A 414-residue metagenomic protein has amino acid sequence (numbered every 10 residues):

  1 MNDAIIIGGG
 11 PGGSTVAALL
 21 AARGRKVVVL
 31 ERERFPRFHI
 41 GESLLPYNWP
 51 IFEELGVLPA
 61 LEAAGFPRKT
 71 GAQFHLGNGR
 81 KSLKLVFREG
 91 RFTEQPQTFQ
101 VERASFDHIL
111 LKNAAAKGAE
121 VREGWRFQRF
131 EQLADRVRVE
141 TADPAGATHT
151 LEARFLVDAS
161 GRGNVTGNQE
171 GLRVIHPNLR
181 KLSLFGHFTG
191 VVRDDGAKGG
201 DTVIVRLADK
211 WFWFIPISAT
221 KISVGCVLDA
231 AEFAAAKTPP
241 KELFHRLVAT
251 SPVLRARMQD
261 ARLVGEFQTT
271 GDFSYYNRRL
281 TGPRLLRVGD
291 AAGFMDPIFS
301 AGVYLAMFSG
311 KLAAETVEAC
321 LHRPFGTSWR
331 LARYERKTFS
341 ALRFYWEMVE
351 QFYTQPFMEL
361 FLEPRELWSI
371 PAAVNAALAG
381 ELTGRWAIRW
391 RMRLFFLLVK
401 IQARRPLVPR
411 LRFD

Functional and structural regions predicted by a protein language model:
M1-G10: Beta1/beta-strand and adjacent pyrophosphate-binding region of the FAD-binding site in flavoprotein oxidoreductases
G13-S14: N-terminal Rossmann-fold NAD(P) dinucleotide-binding loop
A21-I40: Glycine-rich FAD pyrophosphate-binding loop
H39-G79: N-terminal FAD cofactor-binding segment of flavoenzymes
R91-N113, A234-P239: Short beta-strand to alpha-helix junction loop
N113-L254, M258: Predominantly flavin-linked oxidoreductase catalytic cores and closely associated redox partners
A234-T316, H322, S328-A332: FAD/FMN-dependent oxidoreductases across multiple families
E315-D414: C-terminal helical "tail/cap" subdomain of flavin- and related membrane-associated enzymes
